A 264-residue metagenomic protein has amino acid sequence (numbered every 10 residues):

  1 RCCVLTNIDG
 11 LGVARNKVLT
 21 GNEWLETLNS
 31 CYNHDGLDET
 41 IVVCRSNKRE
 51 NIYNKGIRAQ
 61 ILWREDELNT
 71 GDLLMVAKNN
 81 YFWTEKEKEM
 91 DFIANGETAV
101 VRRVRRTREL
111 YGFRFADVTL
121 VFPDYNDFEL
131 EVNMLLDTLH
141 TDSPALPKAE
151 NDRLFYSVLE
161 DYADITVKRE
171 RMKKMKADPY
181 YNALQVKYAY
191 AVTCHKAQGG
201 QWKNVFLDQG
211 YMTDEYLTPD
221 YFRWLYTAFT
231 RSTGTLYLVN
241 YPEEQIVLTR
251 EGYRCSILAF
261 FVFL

Functional and structural regions predicted by a protein language model:
R1-R102, R106-E150: Conserved helicase motor core of P-loop NTPases
E109-C255, L264: C-terminal accessory regions
